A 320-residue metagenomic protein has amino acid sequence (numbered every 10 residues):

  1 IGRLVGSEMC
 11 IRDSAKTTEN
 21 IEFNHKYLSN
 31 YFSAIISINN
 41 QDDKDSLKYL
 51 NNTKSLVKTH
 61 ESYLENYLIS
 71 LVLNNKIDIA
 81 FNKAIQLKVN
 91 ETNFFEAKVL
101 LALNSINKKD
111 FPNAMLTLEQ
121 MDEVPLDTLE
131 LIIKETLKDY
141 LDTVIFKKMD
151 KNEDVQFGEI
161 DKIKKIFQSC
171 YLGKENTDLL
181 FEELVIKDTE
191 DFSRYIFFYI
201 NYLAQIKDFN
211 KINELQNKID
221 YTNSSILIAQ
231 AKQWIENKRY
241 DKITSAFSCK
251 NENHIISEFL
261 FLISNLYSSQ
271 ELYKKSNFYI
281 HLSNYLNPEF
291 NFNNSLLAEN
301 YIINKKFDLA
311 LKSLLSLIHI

Functional and structural regions predicted by a protein language model:
I1-D13, I318-H319: Single conserved hydrophobic/aromatic residue that forms the stacking wall/gate of nucleotide- or nucleobase-binding
S7, R12-Y67, L73, F81-N82 (+2 more regions): N-terminal leader/linker segments that initiate helical-solenoid repeat arrays
R12-N20, N201, Q205-N253: Long, contiguous interaction/recruitment modules in multidomain scaffold/adaptor proteins
E22-N30, V57-L64, E91-V99, N113 (+9 more regions): Generic helix N-cap/helix-start motif at coil->alpha-helix transitions
N40, N74, K108, I145 (+4 more regions): Structural motif corresponding to the intra-repeat A-B loop/turn of tetratricopeptide repeats
L47-N51, I77-V89, F111-V124, F146-E159 (+5 more regions): Alpha-helical repeat scaffolds
